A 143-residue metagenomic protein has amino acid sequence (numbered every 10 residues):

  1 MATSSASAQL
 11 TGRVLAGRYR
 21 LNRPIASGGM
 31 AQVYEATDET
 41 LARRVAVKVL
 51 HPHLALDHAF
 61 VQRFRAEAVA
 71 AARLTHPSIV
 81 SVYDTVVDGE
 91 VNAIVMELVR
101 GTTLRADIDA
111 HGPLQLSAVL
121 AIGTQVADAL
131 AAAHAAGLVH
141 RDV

Functional and structural regions predicted by a protein language model:
L21-G28, V33: Protein kinase glycine-rich loop
A26, A66, L74-S78, V91: Flexible N-lobe loop architecture of eukaryotic-like protein kinase catalytic domains
T37-R44: Conserved N-lobe loop of protein kinases adjacent to the ATP-binding glycine-rich P-loop
V49-R73: AlphaC helix of the eukaryotic protein kinase fold
T85: Activation-segment/catalytic-loop signature of the eukaryotic protein kinase fold
G89-T103, D107: Conserved short submotifs of the Hanks-type protein kinase catalytic core that shape the nucleotide-binding pocket
I122-G123: Activation segment signature within eukaryotic-like protein kinase domains
V126-L138: Protein kinase catalytic-loop region centered on the HRD/HxD motif
